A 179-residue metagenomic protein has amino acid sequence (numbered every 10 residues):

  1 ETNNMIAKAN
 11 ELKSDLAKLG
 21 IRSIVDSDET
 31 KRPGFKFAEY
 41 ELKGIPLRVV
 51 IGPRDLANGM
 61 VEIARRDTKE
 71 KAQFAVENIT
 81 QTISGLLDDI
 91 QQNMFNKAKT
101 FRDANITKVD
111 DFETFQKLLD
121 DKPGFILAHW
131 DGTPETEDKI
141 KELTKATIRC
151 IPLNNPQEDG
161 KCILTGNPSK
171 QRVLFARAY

Functional and structural regions predicted by a protein language model:
E1-Y179: NTP/phosphate- and nucleic-acid-binding module
